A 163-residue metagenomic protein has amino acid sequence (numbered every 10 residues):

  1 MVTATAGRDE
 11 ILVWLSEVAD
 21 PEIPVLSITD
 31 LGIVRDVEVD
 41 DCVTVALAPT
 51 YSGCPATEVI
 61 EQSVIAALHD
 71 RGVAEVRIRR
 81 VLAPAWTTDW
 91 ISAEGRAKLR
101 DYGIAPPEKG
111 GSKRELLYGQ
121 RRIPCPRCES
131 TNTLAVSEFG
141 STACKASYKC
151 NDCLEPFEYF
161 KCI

Functional and structural regions predicted by a protein language model:
M1-I163: Domain-level signature for proteins that mediate thiol-based redox and metal-cofactor handling
